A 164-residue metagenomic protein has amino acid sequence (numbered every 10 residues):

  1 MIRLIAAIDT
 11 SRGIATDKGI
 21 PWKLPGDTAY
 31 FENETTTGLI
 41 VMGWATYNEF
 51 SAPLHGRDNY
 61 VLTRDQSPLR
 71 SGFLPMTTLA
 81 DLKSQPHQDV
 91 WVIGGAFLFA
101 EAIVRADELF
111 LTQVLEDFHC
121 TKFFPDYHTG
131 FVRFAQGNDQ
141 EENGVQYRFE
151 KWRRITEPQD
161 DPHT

Functional and structural regions predicted by a protein language model:
M1-T164: Enzymes that bind and transform nitrogen-containing heteroaromatic metabolites
